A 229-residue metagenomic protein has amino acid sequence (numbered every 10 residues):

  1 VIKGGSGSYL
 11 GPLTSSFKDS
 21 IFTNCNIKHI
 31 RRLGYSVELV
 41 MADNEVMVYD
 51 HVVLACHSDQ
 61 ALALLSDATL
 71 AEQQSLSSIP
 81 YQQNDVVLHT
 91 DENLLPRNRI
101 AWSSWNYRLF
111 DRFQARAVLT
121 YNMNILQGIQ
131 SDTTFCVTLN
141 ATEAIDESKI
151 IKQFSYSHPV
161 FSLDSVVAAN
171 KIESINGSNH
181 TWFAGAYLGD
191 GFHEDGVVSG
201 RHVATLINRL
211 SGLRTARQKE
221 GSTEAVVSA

Functional and structural regions predicted by a protein language model:
V1-T14, F22-N24: Short beta-strand to alpha-helix junction loop
I2-G7, D19, E45, N106: Rossmann-like dinucleotide-binding core of oxidoreductases
S16, D67, L206, L210: Active-site catalytic microenvironments for nucleophilic, acid-base chemistry
F17-K18, Y49-D50, S178-N179: Short, well-ordered alpha-helix to beta-strand connector turns
S20-F22, W182: General small-molecule cofactor/ligand-binding pocket signal
K28-S157: Mid-domain catalytic core of redox enzymes that form a hydrophobic substrate pocket/lid adjacent to a catalytic redox
A115-A229: Conserved flavin/dinucleotide-binding core of flavoenzymes
